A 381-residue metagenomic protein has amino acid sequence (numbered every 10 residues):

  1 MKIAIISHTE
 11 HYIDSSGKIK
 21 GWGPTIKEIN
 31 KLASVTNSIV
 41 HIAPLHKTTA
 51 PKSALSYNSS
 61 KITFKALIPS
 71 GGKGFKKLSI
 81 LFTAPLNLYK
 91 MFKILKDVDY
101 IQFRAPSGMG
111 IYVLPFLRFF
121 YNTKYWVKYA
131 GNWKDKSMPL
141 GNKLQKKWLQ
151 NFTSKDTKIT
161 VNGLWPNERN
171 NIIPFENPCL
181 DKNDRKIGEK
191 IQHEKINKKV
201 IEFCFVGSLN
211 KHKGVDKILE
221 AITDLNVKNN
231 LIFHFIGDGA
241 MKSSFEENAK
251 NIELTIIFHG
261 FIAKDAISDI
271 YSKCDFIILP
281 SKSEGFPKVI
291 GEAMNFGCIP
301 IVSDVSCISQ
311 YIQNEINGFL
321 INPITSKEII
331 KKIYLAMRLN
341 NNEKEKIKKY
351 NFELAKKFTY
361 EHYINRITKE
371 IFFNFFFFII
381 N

Functional and structural regions predicted by a protein language model:
L95, F261-I262, D269-C274: Short alpha-helical donor nucleotide-sugar binding micro-motif in glycosyltransferases
Q192-K213, L219-I222, H234: Conserved donor-binding/catalytic core segment of Leloir-type glycosyltransferases
E246-I262: Nucleotide-activated donor-binding/catalytic signature segment of Leloir-type glycosyltransferases, i.e., the conserved
N251, L335, N342-K357, K369: A short, well-ordered alpha-helix in the C-terminal region of glycosyltransferases
S268, P287-N295, S309-Q310: Short alpha-helical segment that forms part of, or immediately flanks, the ligand-binding pocket in carbohydrate-active
K282: Aromatic "clamp/platform" in nucleotide-sugar-dependent glycosyltransferases that forms part of the donor/acceptor
I299-V302: Short hydrophobic beta-strand element within catalytic cores of glycosyltransferases and related nucleotide-activated
N314-E315, F319-S326, L335-N341: Conserved acidic donor-binding segment of nucleotide-sugar-dependent glycosyltransferases
